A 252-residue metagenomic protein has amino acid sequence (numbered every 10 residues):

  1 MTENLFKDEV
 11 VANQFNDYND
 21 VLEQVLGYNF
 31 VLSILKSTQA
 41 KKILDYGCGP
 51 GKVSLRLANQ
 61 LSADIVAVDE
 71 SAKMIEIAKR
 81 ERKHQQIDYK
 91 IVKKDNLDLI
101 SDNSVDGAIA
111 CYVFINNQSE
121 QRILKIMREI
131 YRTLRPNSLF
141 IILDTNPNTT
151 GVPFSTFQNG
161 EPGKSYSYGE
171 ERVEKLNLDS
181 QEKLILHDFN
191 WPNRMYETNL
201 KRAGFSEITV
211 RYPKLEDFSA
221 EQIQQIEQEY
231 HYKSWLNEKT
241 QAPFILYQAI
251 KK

Functional and structural regions predicted by a protein language model:
M1-T38, K52-R56: Conserved class I S-adenosyl-L-methionine
A40-G47: Conserved class I S-adenosyl-L-methionine
P50-N96: Class I SAM-dependent methyltransferase SAM/SAH-binding core
L99-A108: A short acidic, Gly/Pro-enriched loop at the edge of an enzyme's catalytic core that lines a small-molecule cofactor
L124-P136: A short glycine-rich, Lys/Arg-flanked "PGG" loop and its adjoining helix->strand segment in the class I
I141-E170: Conserved class I S-adenosyl-L-methionine
H187-A203: Short alpha-helix
A203-K252: C-terminal lobe and adjacent flexible extensions of AdoMet/dcAdoMet transferase-like proteins
